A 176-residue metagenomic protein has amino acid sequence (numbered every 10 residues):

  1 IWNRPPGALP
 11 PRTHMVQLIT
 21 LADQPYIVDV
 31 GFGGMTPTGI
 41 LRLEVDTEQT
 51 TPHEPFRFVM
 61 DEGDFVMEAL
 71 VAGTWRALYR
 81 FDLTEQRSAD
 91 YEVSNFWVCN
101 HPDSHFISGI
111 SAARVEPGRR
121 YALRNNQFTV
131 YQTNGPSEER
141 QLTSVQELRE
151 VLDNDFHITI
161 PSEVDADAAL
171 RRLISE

Functional and structural regions predicted by a protein language model:
W2-E139, T143-Q146: His-Asp-centered catalytic microenvironments across diverse enzyme cores, prominently the transglutaminase-like
T129-E176: Extended, charged low-complexity segments that frequently continue into or abut oligomerization scaffolds
